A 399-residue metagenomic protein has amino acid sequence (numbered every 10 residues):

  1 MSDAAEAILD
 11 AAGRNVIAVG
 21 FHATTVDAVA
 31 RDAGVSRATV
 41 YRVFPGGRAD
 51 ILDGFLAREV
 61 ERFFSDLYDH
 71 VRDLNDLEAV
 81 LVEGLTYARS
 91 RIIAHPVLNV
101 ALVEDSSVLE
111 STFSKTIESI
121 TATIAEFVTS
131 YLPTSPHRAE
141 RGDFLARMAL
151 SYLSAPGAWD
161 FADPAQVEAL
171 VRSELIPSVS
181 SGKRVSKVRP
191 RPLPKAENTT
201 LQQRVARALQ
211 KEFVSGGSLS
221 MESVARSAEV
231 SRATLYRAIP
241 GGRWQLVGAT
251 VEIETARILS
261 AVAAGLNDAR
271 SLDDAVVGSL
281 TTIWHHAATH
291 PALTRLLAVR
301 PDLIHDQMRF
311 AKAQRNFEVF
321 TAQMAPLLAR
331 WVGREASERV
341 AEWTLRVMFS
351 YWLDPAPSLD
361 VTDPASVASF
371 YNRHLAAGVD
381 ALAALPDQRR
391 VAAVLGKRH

Functional and structural regions predicted by a protein language model:
M1-D3, S107, W159, A169-T200 (+1 more regions): N-terminal intrinsically disordered/low-complexity leader segments
D3, A7-R14, A18, D32 (+10 more regions): Alpha-helical structural segments
A4, S36-R37, S231-R232: Short coil turns linking two alpha-helices in DNA-binding domains
A18-F21, Y41-L52, F213-S218, Y236-V247: HTH DNA-binding helix-turn interface
A28-D32, V40, S223-S227, L235: Append "Primarily bacterial transcriptional regulators
F64, V108-D143, I304-E342: Amphipathic alpha-helical packing segments from all-alpha helical-bundle domains
R89-K115, H286-A313: Amphipathic alpha-helical segments used for helix-helix packing
S90-A94, S130, L145-A162, S173-G182 (+3 more regions): Amphipathic C-terminal alpha-helical segment
